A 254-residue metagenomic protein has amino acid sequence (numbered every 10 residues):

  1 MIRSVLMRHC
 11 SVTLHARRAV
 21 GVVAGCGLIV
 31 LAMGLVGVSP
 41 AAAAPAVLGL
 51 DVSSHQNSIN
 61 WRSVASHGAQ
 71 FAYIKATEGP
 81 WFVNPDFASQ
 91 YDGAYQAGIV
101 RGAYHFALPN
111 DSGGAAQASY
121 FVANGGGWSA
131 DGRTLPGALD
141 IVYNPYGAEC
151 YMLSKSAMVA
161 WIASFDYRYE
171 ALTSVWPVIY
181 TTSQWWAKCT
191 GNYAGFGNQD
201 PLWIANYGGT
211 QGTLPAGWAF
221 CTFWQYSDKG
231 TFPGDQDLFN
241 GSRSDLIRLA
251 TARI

Functional and structural regions predicted by a protein language model:
I2-C26: N-terminal export and membrane-targeting signals
V22, I29-A46: C-terminal region of N-terminal signal peptides and the immediate post-cleavage residues of exported proteins
A44-L172: Substrate-binding cleft of extracellular glycoside hydrolase catalytic domains
A44-N57, R62, G195-I254: Functionally critical loop-and-helix segments that line ligand-binding/catalytic clefts of soluble enzyme domains
R101, W176-P177, L202: Hydrophobic anchor at the start of a short beta-strand that flanks the dinucleotide cofactor-binding loop
G114-V122, W186-G195: Distinct, well-ordered alpha-helical segments
S156-W161, A187-P201: Conserved N-terminal glycine/acidic-rich loop preference
T173-K188: Aromatic-lined carbohydrate-recognition surfaces of secreted/lumenal glycan-active proteins
